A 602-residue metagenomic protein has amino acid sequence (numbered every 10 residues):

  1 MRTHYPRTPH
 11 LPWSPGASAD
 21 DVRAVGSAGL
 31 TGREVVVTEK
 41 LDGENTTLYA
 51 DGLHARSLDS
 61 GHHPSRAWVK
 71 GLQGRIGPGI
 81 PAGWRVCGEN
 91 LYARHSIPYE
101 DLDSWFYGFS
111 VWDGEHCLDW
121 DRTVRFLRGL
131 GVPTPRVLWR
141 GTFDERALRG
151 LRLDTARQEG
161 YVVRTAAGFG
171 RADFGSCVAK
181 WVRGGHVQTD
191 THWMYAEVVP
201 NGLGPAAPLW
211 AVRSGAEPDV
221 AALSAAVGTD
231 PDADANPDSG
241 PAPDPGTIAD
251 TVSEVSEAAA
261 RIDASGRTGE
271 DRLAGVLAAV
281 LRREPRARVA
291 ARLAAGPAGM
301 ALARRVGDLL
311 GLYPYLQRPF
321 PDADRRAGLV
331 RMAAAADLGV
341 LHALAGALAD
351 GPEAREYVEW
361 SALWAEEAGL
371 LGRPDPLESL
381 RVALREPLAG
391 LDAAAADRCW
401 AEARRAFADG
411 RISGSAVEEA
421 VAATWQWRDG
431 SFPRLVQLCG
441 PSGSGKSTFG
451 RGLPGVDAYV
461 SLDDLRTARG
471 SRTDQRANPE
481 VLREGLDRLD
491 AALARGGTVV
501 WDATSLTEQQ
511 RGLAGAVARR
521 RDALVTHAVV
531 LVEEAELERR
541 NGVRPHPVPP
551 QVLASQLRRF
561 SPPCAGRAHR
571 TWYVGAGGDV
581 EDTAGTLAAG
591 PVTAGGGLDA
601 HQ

Functional and structural regions predicted by a protein language model:
M1-L391: Core nucleotide-handling region used for phosphoryl-transfer chemistry
A28-T38, D42, R428-V436, G452 (+2 more regions): Catalytic phosphate/metal-binding cores of nucleic-acid and nucleotide-processing enzymes, i.e., regions that mediate
T123, R488, A514-A516: Aromatic/hydrophobic pocket-lining residues that form π-stacking "cages" and hydrophobic walls in ligand
L130-P133, L493-V500: Short, surface-exposed connector motifs at secondary-structure boundaries
A394-G430: N-terminal pre-Walker A segment at the start of P-loop NTPase domains
R434-P454: Glycine-rich phosphate-binding P-loop
S447-G497, A535-R539: Conserved substrate/cofactor phosphate-moiety recognition/catalytic segment in nucleotide-dependent phosphotransferases
T504-Q602: Replace "adjacent to P-loop NTPase cores in ATP/GTP-dependent enzymes" with "adjacent to NTP-binding cores
